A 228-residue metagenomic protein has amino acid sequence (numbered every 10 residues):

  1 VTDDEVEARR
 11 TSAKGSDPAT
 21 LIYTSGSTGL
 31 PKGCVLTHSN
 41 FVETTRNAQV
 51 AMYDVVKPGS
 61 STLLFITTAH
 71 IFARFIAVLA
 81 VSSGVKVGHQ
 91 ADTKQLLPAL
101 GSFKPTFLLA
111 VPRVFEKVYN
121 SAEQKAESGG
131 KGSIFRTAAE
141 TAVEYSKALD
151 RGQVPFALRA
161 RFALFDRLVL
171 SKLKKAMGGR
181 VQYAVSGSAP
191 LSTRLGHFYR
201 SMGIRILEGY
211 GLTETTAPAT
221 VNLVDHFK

Functional and structural regions predicted by a protein language model:
T2-Y23, L30, V55-S61: Conserved pre-ATP/AMP-binding loop-to-beta segment of ANL
E7-R10, L97, L173: Short hydrophobic/charged patches on amphipathic alpha-helices used for structural packing and interfaces
P18, T24-S27, T62, T67 (+5 more regions): Conserved S/T- and glycine-rich ATP-binding loop of Class I adenylate-forming
A19-T45: Conserved AMP-binding A3 loop
S39, R113, A189-P190: Alpha-helix/helix-capping structural signal
V42-L64, T68-R167, R180, R205: Conserved AMP-binding/adenylation subdomain of ANL enzymes
L158-A160, K175, G179-S186, L191-K228: Conserved ATP-binding loop and adjacent catalytic segment of the adenylate-forming AMP-binding
